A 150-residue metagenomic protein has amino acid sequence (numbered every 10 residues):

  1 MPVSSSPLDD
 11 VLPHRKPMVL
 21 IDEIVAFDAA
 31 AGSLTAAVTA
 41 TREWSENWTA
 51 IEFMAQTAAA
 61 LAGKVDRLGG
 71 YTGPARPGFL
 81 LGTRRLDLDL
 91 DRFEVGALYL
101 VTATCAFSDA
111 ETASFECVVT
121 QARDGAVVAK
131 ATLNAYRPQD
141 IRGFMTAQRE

Functional and structural regions predicted by a protein language model:
V3-R15, P74-A75: Short aromatic-glycine motifs in intrinsically disordered, low-complexity regions
P13-W48: Catalytic strand-loop segment that frames the active site of acyl-thioester-processing enzymes
V19-D22, L81, V101-A103, A131: Small-residue-enriched segments and motifs
E23-D28, R85, L90, C105-F107 (+1 more regions): A residue-level detector for short acidic-glycine micro-motifs
T41-L61: A short mixed-secondary-structure module that forms the rim of ligand-binding clefts
A60, E94-L100, T104-E150: HotDog/MaoC-like acyl-thioester-processing domains
L61-L100: Hydrophobic beta-strand-centered segment that forms part of the acyl-chain substrate-binding groove
